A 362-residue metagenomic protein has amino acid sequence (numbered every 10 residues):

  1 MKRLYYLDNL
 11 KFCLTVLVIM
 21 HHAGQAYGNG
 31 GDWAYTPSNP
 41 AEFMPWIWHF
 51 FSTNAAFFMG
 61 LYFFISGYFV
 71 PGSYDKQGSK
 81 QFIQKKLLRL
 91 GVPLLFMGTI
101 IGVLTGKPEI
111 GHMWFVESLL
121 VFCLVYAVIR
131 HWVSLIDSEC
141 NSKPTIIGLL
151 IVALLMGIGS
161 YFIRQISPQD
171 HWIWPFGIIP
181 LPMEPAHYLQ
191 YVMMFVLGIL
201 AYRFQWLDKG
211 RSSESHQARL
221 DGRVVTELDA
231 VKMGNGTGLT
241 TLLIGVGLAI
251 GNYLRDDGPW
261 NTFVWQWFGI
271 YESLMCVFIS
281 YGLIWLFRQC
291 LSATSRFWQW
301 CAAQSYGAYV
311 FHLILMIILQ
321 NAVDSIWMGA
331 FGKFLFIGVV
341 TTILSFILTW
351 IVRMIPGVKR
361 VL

Functional and structural regions predicted by a protein language model:
M1-L362: Alpha-helical transmembrane segments and their immediate juxtamembrane cytosolic regions
